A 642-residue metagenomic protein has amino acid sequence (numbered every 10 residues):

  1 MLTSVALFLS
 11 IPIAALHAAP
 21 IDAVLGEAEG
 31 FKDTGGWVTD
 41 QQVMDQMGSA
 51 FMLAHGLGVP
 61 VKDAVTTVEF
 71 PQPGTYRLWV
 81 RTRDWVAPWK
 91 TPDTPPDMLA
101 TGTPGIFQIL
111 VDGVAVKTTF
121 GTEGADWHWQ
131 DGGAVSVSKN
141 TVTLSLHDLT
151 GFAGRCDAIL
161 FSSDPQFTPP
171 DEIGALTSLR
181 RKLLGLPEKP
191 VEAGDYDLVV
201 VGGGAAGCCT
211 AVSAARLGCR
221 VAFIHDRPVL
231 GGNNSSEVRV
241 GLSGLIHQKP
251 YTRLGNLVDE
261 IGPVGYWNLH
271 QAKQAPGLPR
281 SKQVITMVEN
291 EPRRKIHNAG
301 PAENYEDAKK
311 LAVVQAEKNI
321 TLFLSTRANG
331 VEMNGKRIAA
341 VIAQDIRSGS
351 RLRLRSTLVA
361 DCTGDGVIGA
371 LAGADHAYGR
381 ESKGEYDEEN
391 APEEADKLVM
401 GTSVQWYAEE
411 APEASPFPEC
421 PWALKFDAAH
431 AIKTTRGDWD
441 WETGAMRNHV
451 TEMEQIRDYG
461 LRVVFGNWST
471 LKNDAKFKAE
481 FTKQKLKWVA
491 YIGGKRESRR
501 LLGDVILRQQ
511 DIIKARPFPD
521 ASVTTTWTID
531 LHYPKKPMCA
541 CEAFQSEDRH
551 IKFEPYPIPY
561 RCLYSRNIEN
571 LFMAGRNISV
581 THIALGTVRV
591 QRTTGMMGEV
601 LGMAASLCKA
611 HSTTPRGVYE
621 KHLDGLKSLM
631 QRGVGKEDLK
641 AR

Functional and structural regions predicted by a protein language model:
L2-A15: Bacterial N-terminal signal peptides
A19-P190: Extracytoplasmic
E188-P190, N233, L257, D307-A308 (+4 more regions): Flavin (FAD/FMN)-binding glycine-rich loop and adjacent Rossmann-like elements that form
E192-G204: Beta1/beta-strand and adjacent pyrophosphate-binding region of the FAD-binding site in flavoprotein oxidoreductases
D197-V199, A222, F572: Conserved beta-strand elements of the Class I
G207: N-terminal Rossmann-fold NAD(P) dinucleotide-binding loop
A214: Aromatic pocket-lining residues of Rossmann-like dinucleotide-binding sites
C219-R220, H225-T326, G330, A377 (+1 more regions): Conserved N-terminal/central alpha/beta ligand/cofactor-binding core
